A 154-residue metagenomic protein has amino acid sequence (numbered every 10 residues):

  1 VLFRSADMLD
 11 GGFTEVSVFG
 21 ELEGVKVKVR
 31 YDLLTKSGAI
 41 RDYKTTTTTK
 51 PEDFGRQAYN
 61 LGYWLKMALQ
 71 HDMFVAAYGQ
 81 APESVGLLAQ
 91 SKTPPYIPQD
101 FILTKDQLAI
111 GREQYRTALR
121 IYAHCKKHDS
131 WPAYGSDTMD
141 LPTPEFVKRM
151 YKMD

Functional and structural regions predicted by a protein language model:
S5-D10, T35-I40, V75-E83: Secondary-structure boundary elements
L9-D10, L22, A133: Intrinsically disordered, low-complexity segments enriched in small/polar residues
G12, Y31, V85: A broad, low-specificity signal marking well-ordered, structured residues that form hydrophobic/aromatic
F13-S17: Two-metal-ion RNase H-like nuclease active-site motif
V18-W64: Non-catalytic protein-protein interaction segments used by genome-maintenance enzymes to assemble and couple activities
Q57-W64, L69-D154: Metal-dependent nuclease catalytic regions and adjoining charged, substrate-binding loops involved in nucleic-acid end
